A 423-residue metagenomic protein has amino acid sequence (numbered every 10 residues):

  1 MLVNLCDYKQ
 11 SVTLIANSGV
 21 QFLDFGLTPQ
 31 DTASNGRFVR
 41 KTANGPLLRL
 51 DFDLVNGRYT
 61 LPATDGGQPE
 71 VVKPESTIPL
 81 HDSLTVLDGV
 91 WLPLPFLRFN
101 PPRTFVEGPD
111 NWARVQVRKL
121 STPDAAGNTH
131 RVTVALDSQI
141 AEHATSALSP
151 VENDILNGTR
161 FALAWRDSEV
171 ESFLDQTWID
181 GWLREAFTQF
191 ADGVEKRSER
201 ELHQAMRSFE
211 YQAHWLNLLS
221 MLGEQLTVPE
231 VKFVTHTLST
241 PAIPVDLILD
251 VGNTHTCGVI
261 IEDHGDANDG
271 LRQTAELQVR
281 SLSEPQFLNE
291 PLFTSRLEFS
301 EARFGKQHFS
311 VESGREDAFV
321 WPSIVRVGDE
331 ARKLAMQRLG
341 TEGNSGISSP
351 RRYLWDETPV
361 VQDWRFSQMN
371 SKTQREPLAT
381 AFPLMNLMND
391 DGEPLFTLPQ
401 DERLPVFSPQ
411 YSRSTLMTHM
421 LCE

Functional and structural regions predicted by a protein language model:
L2-R207, A275-E423: Phosphate-binding loop and its immediate beta->loop->alpha context in nucleotide/phosphate-handling enzymes
F209-P229: N-terminal pre-Walker A segment at the start of P-loop NTPase domains
L222-A242, T415-E423: Phosphate/ATP-binding catalytic cores across multiple sugar-kinase/actin-like superfamilies, primarily ASKHA
V234-T237, V245, A335-L339: Catalytic micro-motifs at enzyme active sites that drive phosphoryl/nucleotidyl and oxygen chemistry
P241, I248-H255: A short acidic Gly-Thr/Ser loop motif
H255, G265-A267, V361: Flexible loop/turn segments at secondary-structure boundaries
T256-I260: Short beta-strand scaffold segments in enzyme catalytic cores
D263-N268, Q273-T274: Short secondary-structure boundary/capping segments
